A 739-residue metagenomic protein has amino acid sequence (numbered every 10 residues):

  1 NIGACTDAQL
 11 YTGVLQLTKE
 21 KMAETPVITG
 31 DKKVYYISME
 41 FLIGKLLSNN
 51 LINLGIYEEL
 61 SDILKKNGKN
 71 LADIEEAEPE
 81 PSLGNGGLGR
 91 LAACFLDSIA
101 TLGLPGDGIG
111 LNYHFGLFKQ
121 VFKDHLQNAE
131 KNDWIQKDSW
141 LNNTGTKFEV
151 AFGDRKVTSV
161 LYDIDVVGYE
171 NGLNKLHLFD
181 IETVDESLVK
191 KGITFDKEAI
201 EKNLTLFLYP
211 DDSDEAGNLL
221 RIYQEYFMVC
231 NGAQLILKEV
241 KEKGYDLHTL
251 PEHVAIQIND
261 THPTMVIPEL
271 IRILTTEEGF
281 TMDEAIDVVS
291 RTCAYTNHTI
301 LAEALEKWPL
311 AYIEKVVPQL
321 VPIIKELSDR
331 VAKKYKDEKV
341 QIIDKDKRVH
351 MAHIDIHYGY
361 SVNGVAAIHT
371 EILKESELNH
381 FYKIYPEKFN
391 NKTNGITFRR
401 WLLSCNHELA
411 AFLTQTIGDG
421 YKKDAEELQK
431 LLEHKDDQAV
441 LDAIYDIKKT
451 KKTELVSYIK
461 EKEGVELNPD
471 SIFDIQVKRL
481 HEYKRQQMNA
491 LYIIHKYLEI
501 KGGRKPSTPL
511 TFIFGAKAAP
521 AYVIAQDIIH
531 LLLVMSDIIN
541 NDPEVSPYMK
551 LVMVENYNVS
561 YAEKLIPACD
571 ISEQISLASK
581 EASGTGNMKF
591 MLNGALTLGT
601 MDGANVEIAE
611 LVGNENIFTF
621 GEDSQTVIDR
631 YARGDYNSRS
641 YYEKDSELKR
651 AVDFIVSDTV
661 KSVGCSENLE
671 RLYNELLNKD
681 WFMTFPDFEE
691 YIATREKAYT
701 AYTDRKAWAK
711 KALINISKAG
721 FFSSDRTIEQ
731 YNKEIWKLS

Functional and structural regions predicted by a protein language model:
N1-S739: A conserved ligand/cofactor-binding region detector
